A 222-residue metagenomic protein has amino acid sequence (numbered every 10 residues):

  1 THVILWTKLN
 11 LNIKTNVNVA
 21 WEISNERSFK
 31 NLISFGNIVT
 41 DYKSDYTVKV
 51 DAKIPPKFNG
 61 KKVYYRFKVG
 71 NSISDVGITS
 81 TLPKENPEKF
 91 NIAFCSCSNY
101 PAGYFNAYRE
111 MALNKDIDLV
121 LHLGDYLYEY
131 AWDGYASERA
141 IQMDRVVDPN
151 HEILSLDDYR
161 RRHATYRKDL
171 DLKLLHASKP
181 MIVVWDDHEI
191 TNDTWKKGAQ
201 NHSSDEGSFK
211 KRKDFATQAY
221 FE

Functional and structural regions predicted by a protein language model:
T1-E222: Metal-dependent phosphoester/phosphodiester hydrolase catalytic core
